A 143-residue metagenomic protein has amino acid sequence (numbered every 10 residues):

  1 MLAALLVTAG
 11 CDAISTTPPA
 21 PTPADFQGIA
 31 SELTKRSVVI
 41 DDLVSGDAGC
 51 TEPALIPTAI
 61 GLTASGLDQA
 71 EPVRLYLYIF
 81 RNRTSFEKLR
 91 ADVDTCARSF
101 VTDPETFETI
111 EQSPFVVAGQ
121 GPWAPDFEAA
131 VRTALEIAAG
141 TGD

Functional and structural regions predicted by a protein language model:
M1-A4: Sec-dependent N-terminal signal peptides
V7-G10: C-terminal motif of bacterial Sec signal peptides marking the signal peptidase cleavage site
D12-S15: Bacterial signal peptide processing site
P18-V39: Post-signal peptide N-terminal segment of mature Sec-exported envelope proteins
T34-G49, E136-D143: Short secondary-structure junctions
L43-V73: Secretory pathway targeting signatures of secreted, lumenal, and periplasmic proteins
D68-E87: A short acidic-to-branched-hydrophobic micro-motif
A97-D143: A short, solvent-exposed beta-edge/loop patch
